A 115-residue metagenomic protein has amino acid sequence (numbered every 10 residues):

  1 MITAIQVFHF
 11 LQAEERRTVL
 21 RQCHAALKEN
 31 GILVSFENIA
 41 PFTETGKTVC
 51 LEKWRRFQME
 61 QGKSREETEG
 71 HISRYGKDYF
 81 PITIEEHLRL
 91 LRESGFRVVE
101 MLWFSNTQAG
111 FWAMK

Functional and structural regions predicted by a protein language model:
T3, V34: A conserved beta-strand element that flanks and buttresses the S-adenosyl-L-methionine
H9-L11: A short His-aromatic
R17-E29: A short glycine-rich, Lys/Arg-flanked "PGG" loop and its adjoining helix->strand segment in the class I
R21-C23, E85, V99: Hydrophobic, well-ordered secondary-structure segments that either form specific early membrane-associated helices used
F36-S94: C-terminal alpha-helical "lid/dimerization" subdomain adjacent to the S-adenosyl-L-methionine
L88-K115: Core SAM-dependent methyltransferase catalytic element
